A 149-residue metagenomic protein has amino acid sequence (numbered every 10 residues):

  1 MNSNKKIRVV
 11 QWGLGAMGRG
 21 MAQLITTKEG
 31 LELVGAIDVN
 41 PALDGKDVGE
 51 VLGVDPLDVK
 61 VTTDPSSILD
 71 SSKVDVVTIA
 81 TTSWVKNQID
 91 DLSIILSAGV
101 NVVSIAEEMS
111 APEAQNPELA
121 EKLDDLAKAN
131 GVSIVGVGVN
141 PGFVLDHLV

Functional and structural regions predicted by a protein language model:
M1-S97: N-terminal glycine-/serine-/threonine-rich beta1-alpha1-beta2 phosphate-ribose binding loop of Rossmann-like
A22, L92-S93, A120-D124, V149: Short amphipathic alpha-helical segments and helix-helix/interface helices
V39-P41, N140-F143: Glycine-rich beta-alpha junction loops
S83-K86, M109-A114, P141-F143: Short, small-residue-enriched loops and turns at beta-alpha junctions that line or gate enzyme active sites
N101-V103: A short hydrophobic/small-residue beta-strand
A106-V132: Rossmann-fold NAD(P)-binding glycine/threonine-rich loop
F143-V149: Oxidoreductase and adenylate-handling cofactor-binding alpha/beta cores
